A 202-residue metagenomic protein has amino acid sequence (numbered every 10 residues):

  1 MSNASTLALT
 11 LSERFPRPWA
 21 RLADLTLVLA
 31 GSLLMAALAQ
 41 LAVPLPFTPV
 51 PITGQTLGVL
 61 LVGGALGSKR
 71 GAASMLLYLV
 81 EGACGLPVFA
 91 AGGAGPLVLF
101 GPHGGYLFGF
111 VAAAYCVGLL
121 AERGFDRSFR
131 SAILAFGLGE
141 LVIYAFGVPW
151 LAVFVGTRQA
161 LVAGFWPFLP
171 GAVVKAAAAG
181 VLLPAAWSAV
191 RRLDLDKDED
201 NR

Functional and structural regions predicted by a protein language model:
S2-A72: Hydrophobic transmembrane alpha-helices
N3-P16, A23, A37, P96-I143: Short helix-perturbing small/polar motifs within transmembrane alpha-helices
P16-R21, P49-V50, A90-A91, P96 (+2 more regions): Helix-boundary and loop/linker segments of multi-pass membrane transporters
L25-A30, L57-L61, A72-L77, H103 (+4 more regions): Hydrophobic alpha-helical transmembrane segments
L29, L33, A37, L61 (+11 more regions): Generic alpha-helical transmembrane segments of integral inner-membrane proteins, especially permease/transport modules
A37, L41, A65, A91-G92 (+3 more regions): Helix-loop junctions at the membrane-solvent interface of multi-pass transporters, primarily the C-terminal
L41-C116: Alpha-helical membrane segments and adjacent membrane-interface helices in multi-pass membrane proteins
T48, L120, G124-R202: Membrane-embedded alpha-helical hairpins and interfacial helices in multi-pass inner-membrane proteins
